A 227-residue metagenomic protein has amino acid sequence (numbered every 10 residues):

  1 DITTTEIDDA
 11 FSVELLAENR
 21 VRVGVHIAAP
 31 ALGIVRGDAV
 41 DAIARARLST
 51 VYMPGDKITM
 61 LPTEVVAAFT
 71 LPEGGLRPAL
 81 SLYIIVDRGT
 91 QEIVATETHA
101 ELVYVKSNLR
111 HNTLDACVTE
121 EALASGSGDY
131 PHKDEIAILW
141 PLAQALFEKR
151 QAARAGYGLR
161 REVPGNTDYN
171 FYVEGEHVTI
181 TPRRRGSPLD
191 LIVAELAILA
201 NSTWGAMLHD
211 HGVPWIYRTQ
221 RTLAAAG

Functional and structural regions predicted by a protein language model:
D1-G227: Electropositive polyanion-binding surfaces
